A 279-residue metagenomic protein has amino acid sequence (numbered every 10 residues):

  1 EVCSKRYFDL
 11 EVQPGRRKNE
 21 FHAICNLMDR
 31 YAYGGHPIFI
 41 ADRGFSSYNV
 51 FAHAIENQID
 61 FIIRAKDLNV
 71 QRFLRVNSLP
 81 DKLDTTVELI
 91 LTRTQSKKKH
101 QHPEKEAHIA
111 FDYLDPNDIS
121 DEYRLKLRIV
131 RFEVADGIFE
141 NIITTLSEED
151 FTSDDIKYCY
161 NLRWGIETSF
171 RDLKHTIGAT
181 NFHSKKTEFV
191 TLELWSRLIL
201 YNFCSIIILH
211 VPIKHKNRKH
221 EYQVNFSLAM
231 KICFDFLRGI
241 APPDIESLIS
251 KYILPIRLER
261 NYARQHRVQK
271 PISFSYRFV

Functional and structural regions predicted by a protein language model:
E1-V279: Single, function-defining residue in the core of a domain
